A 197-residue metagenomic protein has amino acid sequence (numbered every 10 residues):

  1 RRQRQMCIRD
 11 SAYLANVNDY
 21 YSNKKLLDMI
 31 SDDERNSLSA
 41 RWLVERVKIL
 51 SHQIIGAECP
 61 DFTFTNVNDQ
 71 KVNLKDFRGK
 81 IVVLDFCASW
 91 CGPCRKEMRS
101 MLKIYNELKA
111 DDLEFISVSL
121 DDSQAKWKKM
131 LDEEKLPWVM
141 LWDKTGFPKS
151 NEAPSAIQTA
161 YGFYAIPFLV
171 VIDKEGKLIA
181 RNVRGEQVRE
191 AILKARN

Functional and structural regions predicted by a protein language model:
Q3-I8: Short, small-residue-biased leader/transition segments that mark boundaries at the very start of proteins
S22-S31, E58-F62: Alpha-helical repeat scaffolds
D33-A40: Short solvent-exposed coil/turn linkers within tandem alpha-helical repeat scaffolds
R41-L74, D143-T145, L193-K194: N-terminal "domain-start" segment that seeds a small globular fold
R78-G79, D85-K103: Conserved redox-active cysteine motifs that mediate thiol-disulfide chemistry, especially di-cysteine Cys-X(1-2)-Cys
D85, I116-S119, W142: Short beta-strand segments
K96-L136, F147-Q158: Structural microenvironment flanking redox-active thiols in thiol-disulfide oxidoreductases
L136, G146-L193: Thiol/disulfide oxidoreductase modules built on the thioredoxin-like
